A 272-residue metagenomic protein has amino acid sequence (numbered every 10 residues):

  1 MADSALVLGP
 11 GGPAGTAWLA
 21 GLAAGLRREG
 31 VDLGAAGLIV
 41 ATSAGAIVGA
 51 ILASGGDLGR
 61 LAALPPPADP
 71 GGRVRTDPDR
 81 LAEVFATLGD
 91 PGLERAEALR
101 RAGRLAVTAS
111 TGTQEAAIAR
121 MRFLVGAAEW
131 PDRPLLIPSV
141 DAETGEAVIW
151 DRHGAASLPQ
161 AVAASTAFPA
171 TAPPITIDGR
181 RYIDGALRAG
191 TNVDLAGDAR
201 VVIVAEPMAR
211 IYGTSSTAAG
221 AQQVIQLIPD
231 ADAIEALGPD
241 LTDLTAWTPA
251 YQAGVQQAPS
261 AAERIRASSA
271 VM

Functional and structural regions predicted by a protein language model:
M1-T42, I47-M272: Patatin-like phospholipase
